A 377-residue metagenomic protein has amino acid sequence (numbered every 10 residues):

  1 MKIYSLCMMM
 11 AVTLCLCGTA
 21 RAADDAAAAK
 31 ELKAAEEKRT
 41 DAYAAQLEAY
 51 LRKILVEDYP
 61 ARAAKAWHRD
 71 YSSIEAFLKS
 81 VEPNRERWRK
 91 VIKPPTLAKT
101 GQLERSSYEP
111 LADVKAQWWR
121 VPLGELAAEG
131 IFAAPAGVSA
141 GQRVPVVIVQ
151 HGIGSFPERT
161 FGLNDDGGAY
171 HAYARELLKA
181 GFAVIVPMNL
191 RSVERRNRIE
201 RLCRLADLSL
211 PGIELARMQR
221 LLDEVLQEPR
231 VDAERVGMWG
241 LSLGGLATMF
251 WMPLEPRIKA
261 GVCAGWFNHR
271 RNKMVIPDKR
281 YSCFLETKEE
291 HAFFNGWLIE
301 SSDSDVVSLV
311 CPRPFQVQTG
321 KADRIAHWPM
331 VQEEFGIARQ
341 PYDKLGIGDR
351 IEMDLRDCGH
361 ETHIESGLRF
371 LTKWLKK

Functional and structural regions predicted by a protein language model:
C7-C17: Bacterial N-terminal signal peptides
A23-R89: N-terminal pre-domain segments of enzymes
K90-Q142: N-terminal cap/lid segment of alpha/beta-hydrolase-fold proteins
A140-Q227, M274-P277: Cap/lid segment of the alpha/beta-hydrolase catalytic domain
I213, A260-V306, I325-F335, D343-I347: Mobile cap/lid helix-loop segments that gate and shape the active-site cleft of serine hydrolases
R220-E290: Primarily recognizes the serine-hydrolase "nucleophile elbow" in alpha/beta-hydrolase and SGNH/GDSL folds
V310, V317-T319: Short beta-strand/loop motif that positions the catalytic acidic residue of the alpha/beta-hydrolase fold
E333-K377: C-terminal catalytic histidine-bearing segment of alpha/beta-hydrolase fold enzymes
